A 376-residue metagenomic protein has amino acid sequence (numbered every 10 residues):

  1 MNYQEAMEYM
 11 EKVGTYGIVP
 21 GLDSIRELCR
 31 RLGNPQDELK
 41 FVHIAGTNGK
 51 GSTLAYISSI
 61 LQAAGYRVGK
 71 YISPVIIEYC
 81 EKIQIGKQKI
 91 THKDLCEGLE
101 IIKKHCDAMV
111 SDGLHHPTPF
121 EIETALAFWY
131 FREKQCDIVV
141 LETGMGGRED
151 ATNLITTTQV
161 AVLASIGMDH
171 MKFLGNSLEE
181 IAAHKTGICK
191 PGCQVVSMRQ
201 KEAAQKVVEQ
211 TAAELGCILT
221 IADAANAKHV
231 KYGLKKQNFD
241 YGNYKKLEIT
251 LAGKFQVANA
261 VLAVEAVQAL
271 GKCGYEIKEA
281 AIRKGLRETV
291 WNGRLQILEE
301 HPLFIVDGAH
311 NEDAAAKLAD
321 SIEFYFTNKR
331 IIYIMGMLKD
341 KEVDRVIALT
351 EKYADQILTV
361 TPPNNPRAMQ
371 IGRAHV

Functional and structural regions predicted by a protein language model:
M1-G46, T53-A55, S59-Y66, Y71 (+1 more regions): Short functional linear segments
C29, N34-D37, A63-T156, E202: ATP-dependent carboxylate-amine ligase catalytic core
E38, E133, I138-L141, E149-V162 (+3 more regions): Nucleotide phosphate-binding/pyrophosphate-handling subdomain across enzymes that bind or process nucleotide phosphates
I72, M198-R199, T211-G233, T250-K254 (+5 more regions): Beta-strand->loop->alpha-helix junctions that form or flank phosphate-binding loops in nucleotide-handling enzymes
E123-F173, Q205-K246: Extended acidic/charged loop-beta regions that coordinate divalent cations and stabilize anionic phosphate/carboxylate
A182-P191: Membrane-proximal helix-turn-helix segments that form the acceptor-binding/catalytic region of lipid-linked
K201-T220, K235, L303-V306, E312 (+1 more regions): C-terminal helical cap/extension that packs against the catalytic core of soluble nucleotide-cofactor enzymes
